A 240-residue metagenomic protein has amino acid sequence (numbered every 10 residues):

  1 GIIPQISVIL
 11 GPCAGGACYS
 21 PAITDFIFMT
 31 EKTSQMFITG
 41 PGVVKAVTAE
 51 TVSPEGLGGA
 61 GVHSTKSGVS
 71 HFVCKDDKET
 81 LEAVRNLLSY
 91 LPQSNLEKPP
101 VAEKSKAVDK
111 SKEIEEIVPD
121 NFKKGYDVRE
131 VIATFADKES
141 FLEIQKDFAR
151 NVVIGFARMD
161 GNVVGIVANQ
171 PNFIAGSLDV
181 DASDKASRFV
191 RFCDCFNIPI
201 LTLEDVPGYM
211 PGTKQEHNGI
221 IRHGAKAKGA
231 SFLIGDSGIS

Functional and structural regions predicted by a protein language model:
G1-S240: Ligand-binding clefts of soluble mixed alpha/beta catalytic domains
